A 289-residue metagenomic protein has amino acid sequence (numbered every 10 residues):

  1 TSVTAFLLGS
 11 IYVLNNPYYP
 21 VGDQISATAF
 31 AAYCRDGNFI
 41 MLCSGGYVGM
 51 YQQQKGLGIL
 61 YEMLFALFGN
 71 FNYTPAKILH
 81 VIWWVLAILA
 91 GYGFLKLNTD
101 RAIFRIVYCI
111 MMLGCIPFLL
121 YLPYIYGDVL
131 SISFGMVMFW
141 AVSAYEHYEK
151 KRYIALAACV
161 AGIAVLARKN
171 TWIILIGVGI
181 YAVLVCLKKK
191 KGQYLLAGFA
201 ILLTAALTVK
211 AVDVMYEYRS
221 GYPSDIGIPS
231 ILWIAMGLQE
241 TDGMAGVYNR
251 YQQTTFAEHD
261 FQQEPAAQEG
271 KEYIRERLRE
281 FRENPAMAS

Functional and structural regions predicted by a protein language model:
T1-V21, I201-E217: Transmembrane signal-anchor helices characteristic of membrane glycosylation enzymes that use polyprenol
N16-F30, D36-F71, A266-G270: Extracytoplasmic catalytic/substrate-binding loops of multi-pass membrane glycan-assembly enzymes
I78-T99, V137: Transmembrane-helix motifs of polytopic, lipid-linked glycan transferases
G91-G114: Transmembrane-helix signature of polytopic, membrane-embedded enzymes that assemble or transfer cell-envelope glycans
N98-T99, M136-Y153: Membrane-interface transmembrane helices that cradle and orient dolichyl/undecaprenyl
L120-S131: Short acidic/glycine- and proline-prone juxtamembrane loop motifs at membrane-interface regions of multi-pass membrane
Y153-R168, V178-G179, A200-A205: Membrane-interface alpha helices of multi-pass inner-membrane proteins
Y216-S289: Membrane-proximal stem/loop segments at transmembrane-domain junctions that anchor or position
